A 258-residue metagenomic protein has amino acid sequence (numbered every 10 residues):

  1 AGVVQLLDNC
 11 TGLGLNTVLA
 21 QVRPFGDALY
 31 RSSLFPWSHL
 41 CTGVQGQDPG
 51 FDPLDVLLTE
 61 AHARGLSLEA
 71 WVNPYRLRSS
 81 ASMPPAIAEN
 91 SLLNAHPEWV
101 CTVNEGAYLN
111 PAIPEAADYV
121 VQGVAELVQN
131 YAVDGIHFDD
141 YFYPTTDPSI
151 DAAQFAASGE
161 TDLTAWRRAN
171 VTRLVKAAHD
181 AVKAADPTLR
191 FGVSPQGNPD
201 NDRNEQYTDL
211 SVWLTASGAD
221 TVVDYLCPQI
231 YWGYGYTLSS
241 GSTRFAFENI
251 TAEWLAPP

Functional and structural regions predicted by a protein language model:
A1, D52-T59, E69-N130: Active-site-adjacent "subsite" loops/lids of carbohydrate-active enzymes
A1, L34-F51, V103-V121, E160-N170 (+2 more regions): The substrate-binding groove and active-site-proximal loops of carbohydrate-active enzymes, especially glycoside
G2-A28, N130-G135, A219-L226: Catalytic domains of carbohydrate-active enzymes, especially glycoside hydrolases
L13-P49: Aromatic-lined carbohydrate-binding/catalytic grooves of carbohydrate-active enzymes
V18-A20, L68-A70, I136-F138, F191-V193 (+1 more regions): Hydrophobic faces of well-ordered beta-strands that scaffold small-molecule active sites in alpha/beta enzyme cores
R23-F25, N73-L77, F138-Y143, S194-N198 (+1 more regions): Active-site beta-loop-alpha junctions enriched in small/polar residues
Y30-G43, R76-N104, Y141-E160: Aromatic- and acidic-residue-enriched segments that line the glycan-binding/catalytic groove of carbohydrate-active
D147-P258: Glycoside hydrolase catalytic-domain groove-lining segments
